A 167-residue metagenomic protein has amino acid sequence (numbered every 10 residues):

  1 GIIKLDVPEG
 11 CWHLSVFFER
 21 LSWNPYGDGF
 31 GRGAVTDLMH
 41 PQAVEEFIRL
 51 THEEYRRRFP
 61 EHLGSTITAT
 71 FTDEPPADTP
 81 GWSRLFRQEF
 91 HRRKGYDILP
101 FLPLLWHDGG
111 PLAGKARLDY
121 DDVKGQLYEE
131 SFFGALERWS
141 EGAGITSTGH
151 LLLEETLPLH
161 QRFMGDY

Functional and structural regions predicted by a protein language model:
G1-L118, G125-Q126: Mature extracytoplasmic enzyme cores
C11-L14, S65-T70, E137-W139, G144-G149 (+1 more regions): Beta-sheet entry/capping signal
H52-H62, K124-L151: Conserved, well-ordered alpha-helix/loop/beta-strand core segments that scaffold catalytic motifs
E74-R87, E141, T148-Y167: Substrate-binding cleft/loops of secretory-pathway carbohydrate-active enzymes
